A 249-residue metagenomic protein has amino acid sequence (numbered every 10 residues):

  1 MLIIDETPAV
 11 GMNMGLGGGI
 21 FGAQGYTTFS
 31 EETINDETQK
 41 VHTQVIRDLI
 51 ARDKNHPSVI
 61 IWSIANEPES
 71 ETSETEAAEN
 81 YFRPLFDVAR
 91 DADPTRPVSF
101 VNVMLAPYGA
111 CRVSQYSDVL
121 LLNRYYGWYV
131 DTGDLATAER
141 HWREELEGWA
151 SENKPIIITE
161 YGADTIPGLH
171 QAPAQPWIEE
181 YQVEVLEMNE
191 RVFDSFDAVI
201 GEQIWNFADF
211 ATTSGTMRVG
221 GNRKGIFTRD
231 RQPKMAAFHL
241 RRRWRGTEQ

Functional and structural regions predicted by a protein language model:
M1-D131, E139-R140, L146-P155, T165-Q171 (+6 more regions): Active-site mouth of glycoside hydrolases
I20, F196, I200, W205-Q249: Aromatic-rich peripheral "rim/lid" segments of glycoside hydrolase catalytic domains that contact and position glycan
Q44, E144, F238, R242: Charged/polar, solvent-exposed surface patches and flexible loops
D53, T72, F193, D230-R231: Residues at alpha-helix boundaries and short interhelical turns
T159-E160: Short acidic, glycine-rich surface-loop motifs adjacent to enzyme active sites
L186-R191: A short, acidic, amphipathic alpha-helical segment used as a generic capping/interface helix at domain edges
